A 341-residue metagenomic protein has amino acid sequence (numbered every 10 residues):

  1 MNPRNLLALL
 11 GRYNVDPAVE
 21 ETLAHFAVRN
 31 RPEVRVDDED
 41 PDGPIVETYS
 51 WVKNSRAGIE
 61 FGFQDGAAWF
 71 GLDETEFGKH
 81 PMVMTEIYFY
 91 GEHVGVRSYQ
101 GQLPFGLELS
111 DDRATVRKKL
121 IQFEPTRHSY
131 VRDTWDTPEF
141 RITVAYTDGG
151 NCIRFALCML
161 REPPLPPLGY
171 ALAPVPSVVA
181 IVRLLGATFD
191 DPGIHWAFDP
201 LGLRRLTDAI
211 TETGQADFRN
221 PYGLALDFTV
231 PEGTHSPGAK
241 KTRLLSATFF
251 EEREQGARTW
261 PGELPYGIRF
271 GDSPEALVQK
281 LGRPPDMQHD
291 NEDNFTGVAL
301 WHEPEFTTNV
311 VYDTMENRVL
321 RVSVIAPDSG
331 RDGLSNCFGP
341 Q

Functional and structural regions predicted by a protein language model:
N2-N5, A18-M82, G91, L103 (+3 more regions): A cross-family detector of function-defining hotspots
P3-L9, V178: Amphipathic/hydrophobic helical signal segments and adjacent flexible N-terminal regions that mediate secretion
L9, I181-G186: Interfaces and regulatory segments of ATP-dependent nucleotide/adenylate/phosphodiester-chemistry enzymes
Y88-E92, T248-R253: Eukaryote-biased recognition of intrinsically disordered, low-complexity regulatory segments
V96, G256-A257: Preference for well-ordered, secondary-structure-rich cores of eukaryotic proteins
Q100-F105, V182, P261-Y266: Short, recurring structural edge motifs at helix starts
Y170-I181: N-terminal low-complexity, Pro/Thr/Ser-rich intrinsically disordered segments that act as propeptides or flexible
K241-S246: Aromatic-anchored, charged helix-turn/loop surface patch used as a conserved interaction hotspot
